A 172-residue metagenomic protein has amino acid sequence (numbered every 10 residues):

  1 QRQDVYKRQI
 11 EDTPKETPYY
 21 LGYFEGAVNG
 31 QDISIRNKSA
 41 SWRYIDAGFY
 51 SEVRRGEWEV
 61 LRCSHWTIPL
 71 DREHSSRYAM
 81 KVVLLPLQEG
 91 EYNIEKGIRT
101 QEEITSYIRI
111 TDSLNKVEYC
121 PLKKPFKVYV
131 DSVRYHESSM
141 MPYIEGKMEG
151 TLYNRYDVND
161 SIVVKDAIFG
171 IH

Functional and structural regions predicted by a protein language model:
Q1-Y6: Short, small-residue-biased leader/transition segments that mark boundaries at the very start of proteins
R8-D46: Polar/acidic, low-complexity leader/linker segments enriched in S/T/G and N/D
P18-Y20, L122, V163: Residues that act as N-cap/strand-start positions at coil-to-secondary-structure junctions
G22, F126, K165: Residues that flank catalytic or metal-binding motifs in active/ligand-binding sites
A27, T111, T151-R155: A generic structural motif
D32-S139: Surface-exposed helix/loop patches within compact recognition domains
Y129-H172: C-terminal or internal capping secondary-structure element at the end of a domain, subdomain, or sheet
